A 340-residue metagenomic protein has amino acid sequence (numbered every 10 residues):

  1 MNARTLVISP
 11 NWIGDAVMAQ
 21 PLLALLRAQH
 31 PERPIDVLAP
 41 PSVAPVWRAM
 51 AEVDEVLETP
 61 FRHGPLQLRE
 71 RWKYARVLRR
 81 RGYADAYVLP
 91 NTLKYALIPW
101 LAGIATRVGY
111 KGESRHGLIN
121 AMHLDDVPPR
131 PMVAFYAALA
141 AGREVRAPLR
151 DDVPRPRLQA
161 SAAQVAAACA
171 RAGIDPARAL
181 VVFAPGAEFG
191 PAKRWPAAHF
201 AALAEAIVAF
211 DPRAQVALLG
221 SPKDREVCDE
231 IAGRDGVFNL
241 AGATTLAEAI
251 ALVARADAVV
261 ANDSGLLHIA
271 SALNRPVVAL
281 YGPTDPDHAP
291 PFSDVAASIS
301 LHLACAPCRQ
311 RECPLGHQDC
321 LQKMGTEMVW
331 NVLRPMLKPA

Functional and structural regions predicted by a protein language model:
M1-A340: Catalytic machinery of carbohydrate-active enzymes, primarily nucleotide-sugar-dependent glycosyltransferases
